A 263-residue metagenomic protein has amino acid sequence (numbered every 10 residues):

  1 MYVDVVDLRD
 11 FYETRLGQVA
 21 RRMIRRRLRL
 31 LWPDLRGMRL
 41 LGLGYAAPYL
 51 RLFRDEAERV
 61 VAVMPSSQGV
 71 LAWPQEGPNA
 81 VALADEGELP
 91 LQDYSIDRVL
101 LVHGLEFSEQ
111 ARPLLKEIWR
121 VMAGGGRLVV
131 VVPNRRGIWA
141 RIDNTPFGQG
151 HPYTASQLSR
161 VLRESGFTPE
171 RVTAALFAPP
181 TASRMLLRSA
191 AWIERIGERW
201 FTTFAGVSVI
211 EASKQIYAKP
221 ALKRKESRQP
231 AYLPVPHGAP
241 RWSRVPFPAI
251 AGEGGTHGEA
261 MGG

Functional and structural regions predicted by a protein language model:
M1-D34: Class I SAM-dependent methyltransferase Rossmann-like catalytic core, especially the SAM/SAH-binding loop
R26, D34-L89: Class I SAM-dependent methyltransferase SAM/SAH-binding core
V99-L100: Hydrophobic beta-strand segment of the Class I
R112-R127: A short glycine-rich, Lys/Arg-flanked "PGG" loop and its adjoining helix->strand segment in the class I
V132-Q149: Short, glycine-/aromatic-enriched active-site segment of Class I SAM-dependent methyltransferases
Q149-V172, L176, S208: Short alpha-helix
E170-R195, T203-A205: Conserved catalytic loop of SAM-dependent methyltransferase domains
E194-G263: C-terminal lobe and adjacent flexible extensions of AdoMet/dcAdoMet transferase-like proteins
